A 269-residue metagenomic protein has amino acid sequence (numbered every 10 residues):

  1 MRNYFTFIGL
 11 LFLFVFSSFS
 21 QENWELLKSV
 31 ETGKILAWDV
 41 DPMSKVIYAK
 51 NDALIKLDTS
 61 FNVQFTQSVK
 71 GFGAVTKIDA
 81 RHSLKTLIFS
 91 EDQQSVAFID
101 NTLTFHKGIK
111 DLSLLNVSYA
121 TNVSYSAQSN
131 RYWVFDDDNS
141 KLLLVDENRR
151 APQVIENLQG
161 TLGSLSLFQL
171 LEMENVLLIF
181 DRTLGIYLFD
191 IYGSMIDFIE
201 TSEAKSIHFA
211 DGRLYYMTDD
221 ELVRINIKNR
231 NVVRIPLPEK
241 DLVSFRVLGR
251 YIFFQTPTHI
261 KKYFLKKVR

Functional and structural regions predicted by a protein language model:
M1-L26: Bacterial Sec-dependent N-terminal signal peptides
E22-E31, N62-S68, F105-L114, R150-L162 (+2 more regions): A short beta-strand motif characteristic of beta-propeller blades
K28-D52: Beta-strand-rich domains and repeat architectures in extracellular enzymes and scaffolds, especially beta-propellers
G33-V40, F72-A80, V117-S124, G163-E172 (+2 more regions): Repeated scaffold domains used in trafficking and secretory/extracellular systems, primarily beta-propellers
I47-N51, L87-D92, V134-D138, V176-T183 (+2 more regions): Conserved beta-strand positions in repeat-built beta-propeller and related beta-rich domains
I55-K56, S95-A97, K141-L143, I186-L188 (+2 more regions): WD40 beta-propeller blade core
V63-T104: Mid-chain, structured segments of secreted extracytoplasmic proteins
V243-R269: Blade-level signature of beta-propeller repeat domains, shared across WD40, Kelch, NHL, RCC1 and BNR/Asp-box propellers
